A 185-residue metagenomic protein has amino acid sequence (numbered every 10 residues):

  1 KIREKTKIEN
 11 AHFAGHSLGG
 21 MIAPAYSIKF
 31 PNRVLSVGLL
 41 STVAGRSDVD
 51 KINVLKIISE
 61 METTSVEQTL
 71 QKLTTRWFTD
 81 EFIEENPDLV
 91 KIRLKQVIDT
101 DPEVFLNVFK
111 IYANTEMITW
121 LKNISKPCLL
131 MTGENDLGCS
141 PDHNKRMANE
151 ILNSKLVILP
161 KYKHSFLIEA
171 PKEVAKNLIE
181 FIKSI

Functional and structural regions predicted by a protein language model:
K1-A11: Conserved acidic catalytic loop of the alpha/beta-hydrolase fold
F13-G15, L40: Short beta-strand immediately N-terminal to the catalytic nucleophile in serine-hydrolase-like folds
G15, G19, A23: Gly/Ala-rich beta-loop-alpha elbow adjacent to hydrolase catalytic centers
P24-K29, R33-T64, Q68, W77: Flexible "cap/lid" loop of the alpha/beta hydrolase fold
D48-I52, T64-N123: Conserved alpha/beta-hydrolase catalytic His-Asp/Glu region
I124, L130-T132, D136: Short beta-strand/loop motif that positions the catalytic acidic residue of the alpha/beta-hydrolase fold
K126, S140-N149: Short alpha-helix in the alpha/beta-hydrolase fold that links the catalytic acid
S154-I185: Catalytic active-site module of serine/aspartate enzymes centered on a nucleophile-bearing elbow/loop
